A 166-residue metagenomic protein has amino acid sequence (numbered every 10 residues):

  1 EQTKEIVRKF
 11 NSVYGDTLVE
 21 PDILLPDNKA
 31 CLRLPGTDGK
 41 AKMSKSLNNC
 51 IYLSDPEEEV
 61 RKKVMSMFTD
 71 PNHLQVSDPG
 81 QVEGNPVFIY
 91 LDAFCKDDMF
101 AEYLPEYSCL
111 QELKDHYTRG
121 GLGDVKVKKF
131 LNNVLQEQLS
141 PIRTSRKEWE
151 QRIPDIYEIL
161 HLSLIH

Functional and structural regions predicted by a protein language model:
E1: Extracellular calcium-associated, cysteine-rich motifs in secreted modular proteins
K4-L164: Conserved nucleotide- and phosphate/pyrophosphate-binding catalytic cores in adenylate/nucleotidyl-handling enzymes
